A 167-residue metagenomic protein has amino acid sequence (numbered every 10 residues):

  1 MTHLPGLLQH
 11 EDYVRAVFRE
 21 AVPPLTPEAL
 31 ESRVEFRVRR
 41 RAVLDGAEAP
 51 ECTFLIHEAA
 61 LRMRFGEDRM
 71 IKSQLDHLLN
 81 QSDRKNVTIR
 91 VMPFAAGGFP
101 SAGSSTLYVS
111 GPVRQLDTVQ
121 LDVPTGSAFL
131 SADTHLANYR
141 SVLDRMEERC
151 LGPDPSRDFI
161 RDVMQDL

Functional and structural regions predicted by a protein language model:
M1-L167: Hydrophobic protein-protein interaction segments
